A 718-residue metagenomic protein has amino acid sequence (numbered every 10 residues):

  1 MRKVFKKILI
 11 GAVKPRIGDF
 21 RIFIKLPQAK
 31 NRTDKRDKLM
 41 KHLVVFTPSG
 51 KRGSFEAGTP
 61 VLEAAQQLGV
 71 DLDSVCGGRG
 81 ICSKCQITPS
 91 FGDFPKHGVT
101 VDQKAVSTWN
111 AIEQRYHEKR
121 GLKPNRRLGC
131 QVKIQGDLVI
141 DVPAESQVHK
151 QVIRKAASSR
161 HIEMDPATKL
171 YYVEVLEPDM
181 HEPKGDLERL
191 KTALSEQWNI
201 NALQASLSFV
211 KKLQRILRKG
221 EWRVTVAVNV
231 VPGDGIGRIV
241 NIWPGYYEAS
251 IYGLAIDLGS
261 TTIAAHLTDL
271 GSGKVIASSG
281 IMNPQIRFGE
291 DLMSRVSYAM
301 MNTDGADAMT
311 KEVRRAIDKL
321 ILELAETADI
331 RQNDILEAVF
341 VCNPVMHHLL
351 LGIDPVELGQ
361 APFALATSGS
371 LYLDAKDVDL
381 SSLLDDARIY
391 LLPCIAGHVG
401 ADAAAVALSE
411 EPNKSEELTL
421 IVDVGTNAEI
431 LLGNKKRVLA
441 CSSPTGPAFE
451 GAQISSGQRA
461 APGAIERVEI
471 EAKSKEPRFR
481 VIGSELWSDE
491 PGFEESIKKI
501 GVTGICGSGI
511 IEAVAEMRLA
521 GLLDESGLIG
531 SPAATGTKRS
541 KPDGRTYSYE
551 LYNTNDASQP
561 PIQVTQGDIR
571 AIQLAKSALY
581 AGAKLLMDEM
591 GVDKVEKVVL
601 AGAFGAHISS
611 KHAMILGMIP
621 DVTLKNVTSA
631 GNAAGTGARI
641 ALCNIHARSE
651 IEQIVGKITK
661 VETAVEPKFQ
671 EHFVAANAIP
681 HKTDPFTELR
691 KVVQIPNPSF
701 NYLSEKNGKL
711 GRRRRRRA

Functional and structural regions predicted by a protein language model:
L39-M40, N110, Q114-A255, S260 (+6 more regions): Nucleotide/phosphate-binding catalytic cleft detector across ATP-hydrolyzing and phosphate-transferring enzymes
D71-T100, W109-E113, E118-G136: Local cysteine-cluster metal-coordination motifs and their immediate loop/turn environment, predominantly Fe-S cluster
I256-T261, A265-M293, E357-Y372, A405 (+3 more regions): Glycine-rich phosphate-binding loop of actin/hexokinase-like ATP-binding domains
A316-T327, A403-V406, I572-K594: Phosphate/ATP-binding catalytic cores across multiple sugar-kinase/actin-like superfamilies, primarily ASKHA
C342-E357, G433, S540-D543, V592 (+3 more regions): Short glycine/threonine-rich loop-to-helix capping motif typified by GTGT followed within a few residues by an Asp-Pro
S381, C394-S409, Q573-S577, V627-A664: Glycine-rich phosphate-binding/hydrolytic loop that grips phosphoryl groups
N434, K584, D588-I654: Catalytic phosphate/nucleotide-handling subdomain of diverse soluble enzymes
R518-D588: A contiguous, well-structured pocket-lining segment that forms one wall/lid of small-molecule binding clefts in soluble
